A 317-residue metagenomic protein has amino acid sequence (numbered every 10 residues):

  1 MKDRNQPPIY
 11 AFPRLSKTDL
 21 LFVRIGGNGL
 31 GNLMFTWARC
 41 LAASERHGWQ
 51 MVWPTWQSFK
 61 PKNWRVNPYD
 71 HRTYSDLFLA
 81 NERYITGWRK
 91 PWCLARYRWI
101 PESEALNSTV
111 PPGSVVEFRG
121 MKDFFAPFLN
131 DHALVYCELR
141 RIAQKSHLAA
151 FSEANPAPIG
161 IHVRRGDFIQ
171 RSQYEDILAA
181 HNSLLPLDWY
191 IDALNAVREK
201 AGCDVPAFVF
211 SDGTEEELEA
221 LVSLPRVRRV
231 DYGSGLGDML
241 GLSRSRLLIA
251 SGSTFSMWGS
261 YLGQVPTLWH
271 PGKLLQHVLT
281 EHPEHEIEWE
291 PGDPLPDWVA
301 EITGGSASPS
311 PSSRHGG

Functional and structural regions predicted by a protein language model:
R4-P8, L15, D19, W56 (+2 more regions): Secretory-pathway luminal glycosyltransferase catalytic domains
A11, F22, Q50-T55, G160-H162 (+3 more regions): A structural signal for short, well-ordered beta-strand segments and their strand-loop junctions that often border
I25-F35: A short, glycine/small-residue-rich beta-strand->loop->alpha-helix junction that serves as a flexible
N28, W56-P61, M121-F124, R164-F168 (+5 more regions): Short, solvent-exposed loop/turn segments at secondary-structure junctions
M34-E45, Y190-L194: Histidine-anchored nucleotide/phosphate-binding helix
A196-P271, L275-H277, P283-I287: Donor-binding and catalytic core of enzymes assembling or modifying cell-surface/extracellular glycoconjugates
F255, W269-R314: Ligand-binding grooves and catalytic loops that recognize ribose/phosphate and carbohydrate rings, and esterified lipid
